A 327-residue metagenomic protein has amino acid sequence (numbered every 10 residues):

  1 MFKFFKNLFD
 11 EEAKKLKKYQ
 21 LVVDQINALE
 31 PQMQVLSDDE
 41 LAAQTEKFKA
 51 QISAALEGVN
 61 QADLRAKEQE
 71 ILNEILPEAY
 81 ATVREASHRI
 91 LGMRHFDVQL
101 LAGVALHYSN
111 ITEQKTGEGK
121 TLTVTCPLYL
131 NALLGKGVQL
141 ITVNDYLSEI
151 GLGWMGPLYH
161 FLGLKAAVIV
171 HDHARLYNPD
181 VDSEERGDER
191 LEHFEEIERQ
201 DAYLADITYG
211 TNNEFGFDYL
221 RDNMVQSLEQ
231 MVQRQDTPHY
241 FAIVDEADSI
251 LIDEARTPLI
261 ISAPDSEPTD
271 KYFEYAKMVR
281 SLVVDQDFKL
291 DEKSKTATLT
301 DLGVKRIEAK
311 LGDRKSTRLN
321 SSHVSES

Functional and structural regions predicted by a protein language model:
M1-S321, S325: Conserved P-loop NTPase motor core
